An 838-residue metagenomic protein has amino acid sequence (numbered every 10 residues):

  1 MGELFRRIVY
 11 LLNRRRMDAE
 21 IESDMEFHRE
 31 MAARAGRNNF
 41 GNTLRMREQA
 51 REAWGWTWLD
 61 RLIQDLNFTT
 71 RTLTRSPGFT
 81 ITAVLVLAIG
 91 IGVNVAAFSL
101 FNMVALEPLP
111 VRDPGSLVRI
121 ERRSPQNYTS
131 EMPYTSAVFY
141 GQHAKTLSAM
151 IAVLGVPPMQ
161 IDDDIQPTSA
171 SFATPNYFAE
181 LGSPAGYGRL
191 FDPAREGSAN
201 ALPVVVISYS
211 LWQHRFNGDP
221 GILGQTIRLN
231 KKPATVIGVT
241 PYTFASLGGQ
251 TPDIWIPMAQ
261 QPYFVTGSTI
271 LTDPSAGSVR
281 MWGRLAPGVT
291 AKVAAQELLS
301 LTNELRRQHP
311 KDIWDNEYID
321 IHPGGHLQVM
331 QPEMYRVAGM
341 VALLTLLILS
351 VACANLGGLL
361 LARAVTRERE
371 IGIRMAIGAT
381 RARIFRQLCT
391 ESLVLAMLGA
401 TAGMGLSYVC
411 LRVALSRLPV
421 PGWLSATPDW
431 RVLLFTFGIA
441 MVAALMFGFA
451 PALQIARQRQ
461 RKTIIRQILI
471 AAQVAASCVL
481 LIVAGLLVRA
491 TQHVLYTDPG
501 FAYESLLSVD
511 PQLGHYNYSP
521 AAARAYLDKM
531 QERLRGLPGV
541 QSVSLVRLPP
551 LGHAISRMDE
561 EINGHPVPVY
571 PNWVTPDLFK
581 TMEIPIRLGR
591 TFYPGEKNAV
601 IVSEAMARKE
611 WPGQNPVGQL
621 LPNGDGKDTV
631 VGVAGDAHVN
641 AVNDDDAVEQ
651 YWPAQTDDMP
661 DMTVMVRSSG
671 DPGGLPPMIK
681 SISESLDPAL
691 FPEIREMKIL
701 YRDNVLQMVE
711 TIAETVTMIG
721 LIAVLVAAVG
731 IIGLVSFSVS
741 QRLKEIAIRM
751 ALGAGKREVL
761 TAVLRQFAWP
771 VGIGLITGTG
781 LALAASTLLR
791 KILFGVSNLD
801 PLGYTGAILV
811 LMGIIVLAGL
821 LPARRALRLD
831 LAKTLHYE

Functional and structural regions predicted by a protein language model:
M1-L85, R284-A286, R824, R828-E838: Negatively charged linear elements and acidic catalytic determinants
N38-F79, V111, R123, S198 (+10 more regions): Membrane-helix entry/capping segments
Q49-I81, G324-Q331, L359-R386, T390 (+3 more regions): Alpha-helical transmembrane segments of integral membrane proteins
R75-F98, M334-R369, I464-A490, V709-K744 (+2 more regions): Hydrophobic alpha-helical transmembrane segments of multi-pass inner-membrane transport and secretion
G78, A352-A396, R457-R461, V729-P770 (+1 more regions): Intracellular coupling helices
I89-S116, C410-P419, A476-S505, L788-N798 (+1 more regions): Alpha-helical transmembrane segments
S99-L100, G357, S392-Q458, R489 (+1 more regions): Small-residue-rich transmembrane alpha-helices
V156, A170-P193, L202-G339, R412 (+2 more regions): Mid-to-C-terminal secondary-structure elements that act as membrane-proximal/extracytoplasmic interface segments
